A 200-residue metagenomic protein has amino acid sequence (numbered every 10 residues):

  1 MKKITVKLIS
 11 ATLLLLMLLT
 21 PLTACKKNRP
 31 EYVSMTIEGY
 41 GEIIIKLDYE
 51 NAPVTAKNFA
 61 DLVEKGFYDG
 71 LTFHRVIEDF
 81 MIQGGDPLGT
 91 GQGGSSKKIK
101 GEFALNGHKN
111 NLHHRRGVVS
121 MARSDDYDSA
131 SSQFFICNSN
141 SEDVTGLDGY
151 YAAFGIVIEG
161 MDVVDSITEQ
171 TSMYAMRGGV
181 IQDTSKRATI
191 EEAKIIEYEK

Functional and structural regions predicted by a protein language model:
I4-K26: Sec-dependent N-terminal signal peptides of Gram-positive bacterial secreted proteins and lipoproteins
L18-K200: Cyclophilin-like peptidyl-prolyl cis-trans isomerases
